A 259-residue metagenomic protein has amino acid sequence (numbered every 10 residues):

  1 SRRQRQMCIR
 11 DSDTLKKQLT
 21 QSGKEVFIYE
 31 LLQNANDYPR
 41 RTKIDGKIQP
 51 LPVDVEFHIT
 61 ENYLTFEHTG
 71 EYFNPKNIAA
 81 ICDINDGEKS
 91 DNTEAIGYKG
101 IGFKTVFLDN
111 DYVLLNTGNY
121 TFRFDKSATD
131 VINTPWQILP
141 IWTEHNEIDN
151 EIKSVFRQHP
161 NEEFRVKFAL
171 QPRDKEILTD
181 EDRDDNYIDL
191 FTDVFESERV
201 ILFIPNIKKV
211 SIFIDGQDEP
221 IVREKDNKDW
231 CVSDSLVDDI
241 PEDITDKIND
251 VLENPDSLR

Functional and structural regions predicted by a protein language model:
R2-Q6, Y29, Y38-K99, K104 (+1 more regions): Interdomain "switch/hinge" adjacent to the Bergerat
Q6, R10-E30: Conserved short strand/loop->alpha-helix "switch" segment adjacent to the catalytic nucleotide/phosphoryl-transfer site
